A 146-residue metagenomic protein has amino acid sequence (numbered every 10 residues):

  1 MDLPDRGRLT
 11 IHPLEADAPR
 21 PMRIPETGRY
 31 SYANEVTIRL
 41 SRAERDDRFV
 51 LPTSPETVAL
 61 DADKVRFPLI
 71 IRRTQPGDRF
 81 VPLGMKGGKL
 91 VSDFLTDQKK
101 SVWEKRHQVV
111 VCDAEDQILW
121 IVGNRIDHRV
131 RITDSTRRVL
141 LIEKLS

Functional and structural regions predicted by a protein language model:
M1-S146: AMP-forming adenylation/ATP pyrophosphatase catalytic core
